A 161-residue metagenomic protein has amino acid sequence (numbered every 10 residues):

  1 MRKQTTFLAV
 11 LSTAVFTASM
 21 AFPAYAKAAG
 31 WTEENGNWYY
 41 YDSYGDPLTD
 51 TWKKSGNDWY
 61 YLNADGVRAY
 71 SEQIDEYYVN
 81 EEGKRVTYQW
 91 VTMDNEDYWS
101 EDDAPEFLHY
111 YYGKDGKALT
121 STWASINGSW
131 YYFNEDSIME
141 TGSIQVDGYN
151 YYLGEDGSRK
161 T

Functional and structural regions predicted by a protein language model:
R2-T161: Extracellular adhesion/carbohydrate-binding repeat motifs centered on closely spaced tryptophans
